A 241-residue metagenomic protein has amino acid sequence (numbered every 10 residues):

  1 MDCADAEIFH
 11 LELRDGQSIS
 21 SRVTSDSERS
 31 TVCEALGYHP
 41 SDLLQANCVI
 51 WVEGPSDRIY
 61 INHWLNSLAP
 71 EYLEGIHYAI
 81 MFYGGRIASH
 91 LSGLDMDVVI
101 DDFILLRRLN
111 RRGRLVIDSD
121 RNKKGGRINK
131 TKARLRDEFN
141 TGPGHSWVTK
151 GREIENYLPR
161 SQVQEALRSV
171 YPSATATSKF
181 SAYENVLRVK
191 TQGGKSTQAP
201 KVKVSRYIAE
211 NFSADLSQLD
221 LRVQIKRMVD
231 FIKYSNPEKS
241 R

Functional and structural regions predicted by a protein language model:
M1-R241: Acidic, divalent-metal-binding catalytic cores of TOPRIM and closely related two-metal-ion phosphodiester/pyrophosphate
